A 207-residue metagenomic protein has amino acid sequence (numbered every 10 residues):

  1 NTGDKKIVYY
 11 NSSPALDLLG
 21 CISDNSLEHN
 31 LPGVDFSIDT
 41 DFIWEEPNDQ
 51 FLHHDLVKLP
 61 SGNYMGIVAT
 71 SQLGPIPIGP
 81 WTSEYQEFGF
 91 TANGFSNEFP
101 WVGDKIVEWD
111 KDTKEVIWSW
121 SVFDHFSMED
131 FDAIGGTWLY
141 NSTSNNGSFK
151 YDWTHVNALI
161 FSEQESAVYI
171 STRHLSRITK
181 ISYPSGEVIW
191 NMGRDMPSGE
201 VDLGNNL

Functional and structural regions predicted by a protein language model:
N1-L207: Secretory-pathway ectodomains
